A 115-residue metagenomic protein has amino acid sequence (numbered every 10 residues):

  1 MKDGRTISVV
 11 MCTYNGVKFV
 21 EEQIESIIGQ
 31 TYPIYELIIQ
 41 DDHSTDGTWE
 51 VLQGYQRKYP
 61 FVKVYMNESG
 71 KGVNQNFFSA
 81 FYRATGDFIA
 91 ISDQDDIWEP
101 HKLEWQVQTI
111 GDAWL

Functional and structural regions predicted by a protein language model:
M1-L115: Nucleotide-sugar donor-binding/catalytic module of glycosyltransferases that assemble extracellular/cell-envelope
